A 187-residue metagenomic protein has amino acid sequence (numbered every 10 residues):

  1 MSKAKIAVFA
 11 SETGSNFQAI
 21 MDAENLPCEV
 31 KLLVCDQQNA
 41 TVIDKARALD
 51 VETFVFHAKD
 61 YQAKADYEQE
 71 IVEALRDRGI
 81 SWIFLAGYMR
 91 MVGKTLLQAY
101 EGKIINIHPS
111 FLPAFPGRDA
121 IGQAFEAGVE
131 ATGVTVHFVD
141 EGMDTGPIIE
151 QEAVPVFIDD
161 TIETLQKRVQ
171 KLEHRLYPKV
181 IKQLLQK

Functional and structural regions predicted by a protein language model:
M1-T41, K45: N-terminal Rossmann-like dinucleotide-binding module
A10, K64, E68, Q166-H174: Amphipathic, non-transmembrane alpha-helical scaffold segments
Q18-D22, D44, Q69-R76, R175-P178 (+1 more regions): Amphipathic, non-transmembrane alpha-helical secondary structure
A23, C28, D36, M89-K187: Donor/substrate-binding cores of folate-linked one-carbon enzymes
C28-E70: Short, surface-exposed acidic-centric catalytic microdomains
F54, K64-I107, L112: Helix-adjacent hinge/juxtasegments
